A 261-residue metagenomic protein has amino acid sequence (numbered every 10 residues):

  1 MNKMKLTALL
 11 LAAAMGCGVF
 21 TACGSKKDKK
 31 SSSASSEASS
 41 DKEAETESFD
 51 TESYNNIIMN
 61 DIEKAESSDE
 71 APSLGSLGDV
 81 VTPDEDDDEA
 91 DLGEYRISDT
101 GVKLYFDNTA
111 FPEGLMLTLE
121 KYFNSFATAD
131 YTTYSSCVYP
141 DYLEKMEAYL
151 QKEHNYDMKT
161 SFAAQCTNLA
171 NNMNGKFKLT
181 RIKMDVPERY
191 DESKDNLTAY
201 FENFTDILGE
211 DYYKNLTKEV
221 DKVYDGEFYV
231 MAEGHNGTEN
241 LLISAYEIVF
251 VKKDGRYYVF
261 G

Functional and structural regions predicted by a protein language model:
M1-L9: Bacterial N-terminal signal peptides that target proteins for export
L9-M15: Hydrophobic alpha-helical targeting segments used for export or membrane insertion
G18-A22: C-terminal motif of bacterial Sec signal peptides marking the signal peptidase cleavage site
G24-K27: Bacterial signal peptide processing site
A34-S35, E47, E52-I57, R181-G261: Exposed beta-sheet edge and beta->alpha loop/turn motif
D50-N124, T128, E144, K152: Short, low-complexity N-terminal intrinsically disordered segments enriched in polar/charged residues
L77, T82-D88, G93-Y105, S135-L216: Short solvent-exposed beta->alpha transition segments
